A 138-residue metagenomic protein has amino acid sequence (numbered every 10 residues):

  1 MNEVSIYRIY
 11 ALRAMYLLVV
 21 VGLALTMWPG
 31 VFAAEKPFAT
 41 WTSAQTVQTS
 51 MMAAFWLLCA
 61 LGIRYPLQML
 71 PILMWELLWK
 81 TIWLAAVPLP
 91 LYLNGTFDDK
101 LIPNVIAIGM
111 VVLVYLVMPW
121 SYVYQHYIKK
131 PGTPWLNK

Functional and structural regions predicted by a protein language model:
M1-V19: Cytosolic juxtamembrane helix and N-cap/initiation of the first transmembrane helix
L12-M15, K36-M52: A loop-to-helix transmembrane entry motif
V20-L25, S43-I63, L78-T81, A85: Core segments of alpha-helical transmembrane spans in multipass integral membrane proteins
V20-V31, V114-M118: Alpha-helical transmembrane segments of multi-pass membrane proteins
W28-K36, L89-N94, W120-Y122: Juxtamembrane "helix-exit" motif on the non-cytosolic side of transmembrane helices
Y65-W79: Loop-to-transmembrane helix junctions at the membrane interface
V87-P103: Membrane-helix boundary connector in multi-pass membrane proteins
G109-P134: Membrane-water interface at the C-terminal end of transmembrane alpha helices
